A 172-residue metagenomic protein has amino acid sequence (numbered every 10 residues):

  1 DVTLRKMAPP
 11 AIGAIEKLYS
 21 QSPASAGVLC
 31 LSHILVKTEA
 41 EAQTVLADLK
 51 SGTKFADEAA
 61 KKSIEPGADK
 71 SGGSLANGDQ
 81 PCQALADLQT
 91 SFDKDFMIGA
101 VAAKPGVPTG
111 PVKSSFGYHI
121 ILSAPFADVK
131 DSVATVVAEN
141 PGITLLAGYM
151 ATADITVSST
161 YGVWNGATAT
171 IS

Functional and structural regions predicted by a protein language model:
D1-S172: Peptidyl-prolyl cis-trans isomerase
